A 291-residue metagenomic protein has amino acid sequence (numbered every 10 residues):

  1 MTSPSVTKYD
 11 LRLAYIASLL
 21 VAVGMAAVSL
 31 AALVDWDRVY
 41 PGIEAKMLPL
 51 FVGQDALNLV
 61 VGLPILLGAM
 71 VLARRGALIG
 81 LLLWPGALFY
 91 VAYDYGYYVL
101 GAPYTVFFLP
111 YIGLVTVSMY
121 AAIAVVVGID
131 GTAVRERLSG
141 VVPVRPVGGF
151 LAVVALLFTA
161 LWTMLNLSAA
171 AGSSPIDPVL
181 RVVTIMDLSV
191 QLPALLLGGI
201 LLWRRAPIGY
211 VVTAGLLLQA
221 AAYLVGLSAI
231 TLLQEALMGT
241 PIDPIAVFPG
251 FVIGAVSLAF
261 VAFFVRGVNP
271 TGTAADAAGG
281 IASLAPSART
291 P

Functional and structural regions predicted by a protein language model:
M1-D10: Short, Lys/Arg-rich, polar N-terminal cytosolic tail immediately upstream of the first transmembrane signal-anchor
A17, V21, V106-F150, A236-A277: Alpha-helical transmembrane segments and their immediate juxtamembrane flanks in integral membrane proteins
A17-V28, Y93-Y95, Y111-D130, V141-L167 (+3 more regions): Alpha-helical transmembrane segments of multi-pass integral membrane proteins
V23-M47, T159-D177: Hydrophobic transmembrane helix segments
E44-L57, V142-V147, S173-S189, P244-P249: Short aromatic-rich membrane-water interface segments that cap or initiate transmembrane helices in multi-pass membrane
G68-A124, E136-S139: Membrane-interface helix-loop-helix junctions at boundaries between adjacent transmembrane segments
A160-R204: A mid-sequence, solvent-exposed acidic-amphipathic segment
V190-P291: C-terminal transmembrane-bundle signature of multipass membrane proteins, characterized by strong activation on
